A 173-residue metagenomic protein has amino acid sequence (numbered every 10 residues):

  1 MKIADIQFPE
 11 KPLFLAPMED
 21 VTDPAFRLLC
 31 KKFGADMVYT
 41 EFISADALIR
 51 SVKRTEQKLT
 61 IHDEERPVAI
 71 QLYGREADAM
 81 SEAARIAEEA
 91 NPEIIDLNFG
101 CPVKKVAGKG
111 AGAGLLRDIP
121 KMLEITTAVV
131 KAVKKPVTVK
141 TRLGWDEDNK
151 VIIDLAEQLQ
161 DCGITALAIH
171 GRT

Functional and structural regions predicted by a protein language model:
K2-A4, M18-E93: Glycine-rich, positively charged N-terminal anion/phosphate-binding segment
I6-F8: Nucleotide-sugar donor-binding and catalytic loop/hinge architecture of NDP-sugar-dependent glycosyltransferases
E19, L115-D118: Alpha-helix initiation/capping motif
K32, D78-A111, I119-T173: Alpha/beta enzyme core
T55-L59, A113-L115, L155-E157: Short, hinge-like loop/turn segments at secondary-structure boundaries
